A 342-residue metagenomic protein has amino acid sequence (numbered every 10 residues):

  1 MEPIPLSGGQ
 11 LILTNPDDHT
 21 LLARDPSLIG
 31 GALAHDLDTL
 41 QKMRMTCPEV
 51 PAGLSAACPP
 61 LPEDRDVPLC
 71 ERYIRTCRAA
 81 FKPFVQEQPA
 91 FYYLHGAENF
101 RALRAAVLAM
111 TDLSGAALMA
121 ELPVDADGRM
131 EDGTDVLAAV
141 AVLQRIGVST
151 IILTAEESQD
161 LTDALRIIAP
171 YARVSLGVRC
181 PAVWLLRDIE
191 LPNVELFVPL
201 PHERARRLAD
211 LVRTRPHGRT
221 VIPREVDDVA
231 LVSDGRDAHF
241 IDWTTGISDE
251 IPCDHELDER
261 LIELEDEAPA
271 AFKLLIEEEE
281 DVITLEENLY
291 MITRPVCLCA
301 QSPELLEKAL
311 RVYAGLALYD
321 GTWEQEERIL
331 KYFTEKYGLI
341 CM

Functional and structural regions predicted by a protein language model:
M1-M342: Domain-level signal for soluble alpha/beta catalytic cores
